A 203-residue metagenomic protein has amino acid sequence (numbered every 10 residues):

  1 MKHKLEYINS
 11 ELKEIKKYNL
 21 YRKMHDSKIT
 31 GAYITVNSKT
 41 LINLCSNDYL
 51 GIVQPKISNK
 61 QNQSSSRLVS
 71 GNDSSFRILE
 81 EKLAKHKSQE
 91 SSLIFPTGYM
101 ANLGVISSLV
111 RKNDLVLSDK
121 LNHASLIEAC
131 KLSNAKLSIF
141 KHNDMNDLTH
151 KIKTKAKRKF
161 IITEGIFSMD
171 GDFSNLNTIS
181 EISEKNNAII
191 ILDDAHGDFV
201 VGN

Functional and structural regions predicted by a protein language model:
K2, E6-S10, E14-S64, A188: N-terminal "arm"/small-domain region of PLP-dependent enzymes with the aminotransferase-like
L50-I52, L68-N72, A124, M145-N146 (+2 more regions): Short, small-residue-enriched loops and turns at beta-alpha junctions that line or gate enzyme active sites
K60-G98: Conserved N-terminal alpha-helix of the aminotransferase class I/II PLP-enzyme fold
V105-A124: Conserved PLP-anchoring active-site segment centered on the Schiff-base-forming lysine
K112, L132-N134, N186: Short, structured coil segments at secondary-structure junctions
A124-S133: Active-site-proximal loop->helix
S138, H142-L192: Active-site phosphate-binding strand-loop segment of PLP-dependent enzymes
